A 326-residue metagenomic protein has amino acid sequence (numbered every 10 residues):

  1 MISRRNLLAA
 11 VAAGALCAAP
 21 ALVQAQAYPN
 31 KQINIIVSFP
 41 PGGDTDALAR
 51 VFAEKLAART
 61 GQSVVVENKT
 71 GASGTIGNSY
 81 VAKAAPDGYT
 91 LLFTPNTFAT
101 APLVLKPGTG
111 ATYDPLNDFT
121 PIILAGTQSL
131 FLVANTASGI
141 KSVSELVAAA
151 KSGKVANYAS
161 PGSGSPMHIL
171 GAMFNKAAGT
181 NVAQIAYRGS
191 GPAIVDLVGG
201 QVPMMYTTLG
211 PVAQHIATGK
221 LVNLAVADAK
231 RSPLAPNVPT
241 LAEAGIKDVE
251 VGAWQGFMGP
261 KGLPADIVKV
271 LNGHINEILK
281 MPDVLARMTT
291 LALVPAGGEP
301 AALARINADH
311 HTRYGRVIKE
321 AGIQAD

Functional and structural regions predicted by a protein language model:
M1-V11: N-terminal secretory signal peptides and thylakoid transit peptides that target proteins across membranes
A18-L22: N-terminal signal peptide c-region/cleavage motif recognized by signal peptidases
Q24-D118, K154-V155, M167, G179-M204 (+2 more regions): N-terminal (or domain-start) structured segment
N30-Q32, K176, T240-E243, A265-D326: An extracytoplasmic/periplasmic, membrane-proximal ligand-sensing/linker region
D44, L48, F52, G77 (+13 more regions): Stable alpha-helical elements in mature extracytoplasmic
K83-G88, L103-P192, L241, W254-R287: Hinge/capping helix and adjacent helix->loop/strand transition within the periplasmic-binding protein
T127, V212-K280, D309-T312: C-terminal lobe and pocket-closing loops of periplasmic/extracytoplasmic Venus-flytrap solute-binding proteins
